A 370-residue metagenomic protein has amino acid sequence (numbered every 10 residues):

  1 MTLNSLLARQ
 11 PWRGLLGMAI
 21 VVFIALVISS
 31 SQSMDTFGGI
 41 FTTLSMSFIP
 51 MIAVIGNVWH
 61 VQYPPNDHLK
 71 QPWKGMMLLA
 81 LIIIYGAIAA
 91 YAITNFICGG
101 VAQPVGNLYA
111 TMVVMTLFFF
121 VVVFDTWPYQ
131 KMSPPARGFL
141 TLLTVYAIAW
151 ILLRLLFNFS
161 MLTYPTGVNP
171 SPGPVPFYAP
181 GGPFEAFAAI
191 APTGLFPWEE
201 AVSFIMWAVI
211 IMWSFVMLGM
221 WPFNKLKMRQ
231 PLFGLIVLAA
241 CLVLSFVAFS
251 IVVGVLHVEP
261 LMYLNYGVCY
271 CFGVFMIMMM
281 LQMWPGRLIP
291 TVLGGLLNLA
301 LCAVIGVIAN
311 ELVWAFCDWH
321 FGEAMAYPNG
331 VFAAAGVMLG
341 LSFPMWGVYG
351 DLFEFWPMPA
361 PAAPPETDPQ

Functional and structural regions predicted by a protein language model:
M1-A8, A53-G75, G99, L117-T141 (+5 more regions): Cytoplasmic membrane-interface regions of multi-pass membrane proteins
M1-V58, V337-G340: N-terminal signal-anchor module of multipass membrane proteins
Q10, A19, F23-S29, A208-L218 (+2 more regions): C-terminal transmembrane-bundle signature of multipass membrane proteins, characterized by strong activation on
Q10-L26, M77-G86, T144-A149, V237-L244 (+1 more regions): Alpha-helical transmembrane segments
L26-S47, N66-P72, A90-M112, K131-P135 (+6 more regions): Membrane-helix interface and helix-disruption motif detector
T43-G56, Y109-F120, S203-S214, M262-M280 (+1 more regions): Generic alpha-helical transmembrane segments
L81, L140-T141, R229-A240, L293 (+3 more regions): Short, low-complexity cationic-aromatic patches
I82-G86, T144-L156, L297-A309: Hydrophobic alpha-helical membrane-insertion segments
